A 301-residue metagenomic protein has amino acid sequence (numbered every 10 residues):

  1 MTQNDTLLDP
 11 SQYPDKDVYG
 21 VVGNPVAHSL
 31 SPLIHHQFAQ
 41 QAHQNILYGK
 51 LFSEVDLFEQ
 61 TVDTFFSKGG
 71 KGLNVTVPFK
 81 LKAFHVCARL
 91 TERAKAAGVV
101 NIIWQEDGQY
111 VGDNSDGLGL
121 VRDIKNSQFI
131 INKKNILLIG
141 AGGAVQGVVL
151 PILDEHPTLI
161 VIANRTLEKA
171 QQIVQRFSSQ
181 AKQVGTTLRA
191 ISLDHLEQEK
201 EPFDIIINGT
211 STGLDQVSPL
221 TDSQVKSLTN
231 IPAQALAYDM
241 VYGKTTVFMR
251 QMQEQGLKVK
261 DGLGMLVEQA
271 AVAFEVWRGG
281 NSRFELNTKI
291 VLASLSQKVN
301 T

Functional and structural regions predicted by a protein language model:
D5-S127, K244: Phosphate/diphosphate ligand-binding glycine-rich loop within oxidoreductases
G23, N114-G117, I124, Q128-F129 (+2 more regions): Glycine-rich adenosine-cofactor-binding loop
S53, R165-T166, M240, G262: Short beta->alpha hinge that forms the Motif I/post-I loop of the SAM-binding pocket
E106, F129-N135, I231-A233: Short helix-loop-beta connector
E155-Q180: NAD(P)-binding Rossmann-fold cofactor-contacting core
V184-V259: Rossmann-like adenosine-cofactor binding region
A233-L236, M240-T301: Adenosine-phosphate binding glycine-rich loop
